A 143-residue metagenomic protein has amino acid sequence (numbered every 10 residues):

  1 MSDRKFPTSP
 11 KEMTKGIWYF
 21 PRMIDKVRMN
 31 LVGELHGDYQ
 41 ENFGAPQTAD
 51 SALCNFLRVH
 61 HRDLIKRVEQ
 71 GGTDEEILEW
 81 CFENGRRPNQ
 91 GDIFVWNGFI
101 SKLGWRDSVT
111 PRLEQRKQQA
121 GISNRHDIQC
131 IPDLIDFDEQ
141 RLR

Functional and structural regions predicted by a protein language model:
S2-F43, F99-R143: Polar/charged low-complexity regulatory segments
P10-M13, Q47-A49, C54-N55, R86 (+1 more regions): Homeobox/homeodomain signature
G16-Y19, A49, H60, D92: Alpha-helical structural motif
L35-F82: Amphipathic alpha-helical packing elements
L64-A120: Amphipathic protein-protein interaction modules
